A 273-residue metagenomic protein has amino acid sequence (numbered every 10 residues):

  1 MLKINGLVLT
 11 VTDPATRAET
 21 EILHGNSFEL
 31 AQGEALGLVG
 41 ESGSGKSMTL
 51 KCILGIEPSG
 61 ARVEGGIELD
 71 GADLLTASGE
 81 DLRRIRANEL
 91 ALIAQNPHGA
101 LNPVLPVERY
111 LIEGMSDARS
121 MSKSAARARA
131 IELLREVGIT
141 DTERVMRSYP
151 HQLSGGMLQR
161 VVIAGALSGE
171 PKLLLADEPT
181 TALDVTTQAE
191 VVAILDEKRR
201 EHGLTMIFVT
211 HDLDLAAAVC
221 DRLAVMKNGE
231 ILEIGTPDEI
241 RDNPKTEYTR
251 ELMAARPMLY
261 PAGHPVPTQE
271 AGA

Functional and structural regions predicted by a protein language model:
R62-D73: Conserved ABC transporter NBD signature motif
L74-A91, R109, D117, E239-P244: ABC ATPase NBD coupling module
S168-K172: A short, proline-enriched helix->beta-strand linker immediately N-terminal to the Walker B motif in ABC-type P-loop
A189-H202, D214: Helical segment within the ABC ATPase nucleotide-binding domain
A216-A218: A short, surface-exposed alpha-helical micro-motif characterized by mixed small hydrophobic and charged/polar residues
I234-G235: ABC ATPase "signature
